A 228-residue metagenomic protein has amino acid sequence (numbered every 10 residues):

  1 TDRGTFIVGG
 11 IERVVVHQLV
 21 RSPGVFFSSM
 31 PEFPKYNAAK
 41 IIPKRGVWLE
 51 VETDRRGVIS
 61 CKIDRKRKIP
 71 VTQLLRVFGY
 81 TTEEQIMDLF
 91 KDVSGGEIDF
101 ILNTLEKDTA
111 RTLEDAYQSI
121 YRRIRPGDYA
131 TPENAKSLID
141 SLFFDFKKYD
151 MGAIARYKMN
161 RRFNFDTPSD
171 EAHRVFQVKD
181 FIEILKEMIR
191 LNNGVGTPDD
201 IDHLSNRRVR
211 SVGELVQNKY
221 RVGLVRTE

Functional and structural regions predicted by a protein language model:
T1-E228: N-terminal non-catalytic structural scaffold regions of very large proteins
